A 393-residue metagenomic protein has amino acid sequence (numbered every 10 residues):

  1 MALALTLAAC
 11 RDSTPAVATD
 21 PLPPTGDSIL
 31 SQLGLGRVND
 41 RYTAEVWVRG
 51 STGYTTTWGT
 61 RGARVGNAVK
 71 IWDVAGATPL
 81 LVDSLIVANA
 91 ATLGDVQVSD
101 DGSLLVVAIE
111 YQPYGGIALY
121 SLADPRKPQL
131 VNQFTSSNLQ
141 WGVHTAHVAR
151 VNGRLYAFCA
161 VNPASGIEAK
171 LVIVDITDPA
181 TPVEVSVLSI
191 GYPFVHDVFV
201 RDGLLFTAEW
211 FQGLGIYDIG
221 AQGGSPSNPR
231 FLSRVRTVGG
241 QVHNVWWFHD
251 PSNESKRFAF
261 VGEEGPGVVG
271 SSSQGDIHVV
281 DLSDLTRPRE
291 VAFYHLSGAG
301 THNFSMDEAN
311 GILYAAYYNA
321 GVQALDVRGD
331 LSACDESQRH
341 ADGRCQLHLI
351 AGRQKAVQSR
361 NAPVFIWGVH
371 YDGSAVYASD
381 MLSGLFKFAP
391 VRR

Functional and structural regions predicted by a protein language model:
M1-A2: Sec-dependent N-terminal signal peptides
T6-A9: C-terminal motif of bacterial Sec signal peptides marking the signal peptidase cleavage site
R11-R393: Feature marking well-ordered beta-strand scaffolds used for ligand recognition
